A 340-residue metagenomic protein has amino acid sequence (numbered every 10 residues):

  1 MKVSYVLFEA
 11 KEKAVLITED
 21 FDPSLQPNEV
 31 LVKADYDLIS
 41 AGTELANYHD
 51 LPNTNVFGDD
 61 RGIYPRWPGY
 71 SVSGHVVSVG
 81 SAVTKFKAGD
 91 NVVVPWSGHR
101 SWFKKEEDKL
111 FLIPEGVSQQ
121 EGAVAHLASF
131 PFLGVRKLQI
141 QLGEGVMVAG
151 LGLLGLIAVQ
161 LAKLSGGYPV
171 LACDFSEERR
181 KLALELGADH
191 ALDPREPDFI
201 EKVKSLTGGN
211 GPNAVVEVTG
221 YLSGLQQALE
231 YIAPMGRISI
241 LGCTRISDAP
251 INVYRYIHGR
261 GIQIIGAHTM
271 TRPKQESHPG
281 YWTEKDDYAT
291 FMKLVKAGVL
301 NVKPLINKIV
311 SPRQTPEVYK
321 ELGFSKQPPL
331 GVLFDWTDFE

Functional and structural regions predicted by a protein language model:
M1, L229, G280-E340: C-terminal hydrophobic helical "lid"/dimerization subdomain of Rossmann-like NAD(P)H-dependent oxidoreductases
M1-Y64, P68, D335-E340: Short N-terminal strand-loop motif that marks the start of NAD(P)H/FAD-dependent oxidoreductase cofactor-binding domains
V32, V94-P95, V148: A generic structural signal for residues embedded in beta-strands
A41, P95-E107: A structural motif shared across PLP-dependent enzymes of the aminotransferase-like
V72-W96: A glycine-/small-residue-rich N-terminal strand-loop-strand element that serves as the cofactor-binding glycine loop
S118-P197, E201: Mid-domain Rossmann-like dinucleotide-binding core that forms the NAD(H)/NADP(H) cofactor-binding site
S223-K293, A297, W336-E340: Glycine-rich phosphate-binding loop and adjacent beta-alpha segment of Rossmann(oid) nucleotide-cofactor-binding
